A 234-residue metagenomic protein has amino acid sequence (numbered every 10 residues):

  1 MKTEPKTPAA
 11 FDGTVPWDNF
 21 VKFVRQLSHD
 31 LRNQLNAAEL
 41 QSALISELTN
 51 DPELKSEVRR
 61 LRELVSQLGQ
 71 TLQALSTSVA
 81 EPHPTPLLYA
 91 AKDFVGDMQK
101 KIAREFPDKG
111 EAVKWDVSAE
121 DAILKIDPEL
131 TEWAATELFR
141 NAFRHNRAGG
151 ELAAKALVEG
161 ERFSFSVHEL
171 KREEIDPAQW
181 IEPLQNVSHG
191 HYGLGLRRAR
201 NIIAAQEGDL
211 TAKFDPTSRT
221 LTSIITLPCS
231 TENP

Functional and structural regions predicted by a protein language model:
A37-P52: Conserved C-terminal segment of the DHp
K55-D108: Conserved DHp (HisKA) dimerization/phosphotransfer helix of two-component histidine kinases, i.e., the long coiled-coil
A112-A122: Conserved catalytic submotifs in the C-terminal HATPase_c
T131-E132: A residue-level detector for a conserved hydrophobic packing site within the catalytic ATP-binding domain
G149-E161: Short beta-strand/loop element within the Bergerat-fold HATPase_c
S164-H191: Glycine-rich/acidic phosphate-handling loop/turn and adjacent ATP-lid/helix of nucleotide-binding kinase/ATPase domains
I203-A204: Detector for a conserved hydrophobic position within an alpha-helical segment of the HATPase_c
